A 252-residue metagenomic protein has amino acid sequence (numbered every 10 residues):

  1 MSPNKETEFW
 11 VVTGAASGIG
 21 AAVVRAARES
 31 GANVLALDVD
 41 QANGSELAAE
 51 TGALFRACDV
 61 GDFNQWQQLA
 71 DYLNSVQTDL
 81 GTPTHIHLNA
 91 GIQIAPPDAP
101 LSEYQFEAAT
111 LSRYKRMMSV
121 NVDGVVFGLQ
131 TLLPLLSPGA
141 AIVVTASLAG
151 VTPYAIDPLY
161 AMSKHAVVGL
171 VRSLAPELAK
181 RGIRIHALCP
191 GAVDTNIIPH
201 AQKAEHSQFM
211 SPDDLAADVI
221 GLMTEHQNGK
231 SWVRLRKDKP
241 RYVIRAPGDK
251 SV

Functional and structural regions predicted by a protein language model:
S2-L35: Canonical Rossmann dinucleotide-binding motif of NAD(H)/NADP(H)-dependent dehydrogenases/reductases, specifically
A32-E46: Conserved glycine-rich Rossmann-like NAD(P)H-binding loop of the short-chain dehydrogenase/reductase
C58-D71: The beta1-alpha1 cofactor-binding region of Rossmann-like NAD(H)/NADP(H)-dependent oxidoreductases
T82, G91-K115, I156-L159: Conserved mid-core segment of classical short-chain dehydrogenase/reductases
Y104-V126, V143, V167: Catalytic Tyr-X3-Lys loop
L129, S163: Active-site helix of classical SDR
S147: Residue(s) in the substrate-gating loop at a strand-loop-helix junction that position the organic substrate next
A187, K203-A246, K250: C-terminal helical subdomain
